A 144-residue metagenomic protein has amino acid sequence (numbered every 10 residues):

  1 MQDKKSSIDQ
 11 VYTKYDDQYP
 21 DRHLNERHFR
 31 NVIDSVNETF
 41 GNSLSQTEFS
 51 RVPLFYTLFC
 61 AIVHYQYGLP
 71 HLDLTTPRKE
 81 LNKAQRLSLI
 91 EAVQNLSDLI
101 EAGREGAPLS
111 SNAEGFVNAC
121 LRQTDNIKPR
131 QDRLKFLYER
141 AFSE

Functional and structural regions predicted by a protein language model:
M1-E144: Flexible coil/loop and intrinsically disordered segments
